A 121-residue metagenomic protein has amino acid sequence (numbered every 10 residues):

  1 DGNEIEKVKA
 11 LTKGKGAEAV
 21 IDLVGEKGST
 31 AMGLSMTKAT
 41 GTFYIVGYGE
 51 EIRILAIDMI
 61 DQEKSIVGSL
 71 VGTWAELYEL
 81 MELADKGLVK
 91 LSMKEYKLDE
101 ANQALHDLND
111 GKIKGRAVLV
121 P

Functional and structural regions predicted by a protein language model:
D1-E4, Y48-E51, L70-G72: Short, acidic/turn-prone active-site loops that include or flank metal/cofactor- and phosphate-binding residues
D1-M32: Adenosine-nucleotide cofactor-binding segment
G2, G14, K27, F43 (+3 more regions): Electropositive phosphate-/nucleotide-binding environments in soluble metabolic enzymes
K9, I21-G25, L34, Y44 (+3 more regions): Generic hydrophobic alpha-helical scaffold/packing signal
K9-G14, M59-I60, E82-L83, H106-N109: Short low-complexity, flexible loop/linker segments enriched in glycine and/or proline with clustered acidic
A31, S35, L77-P121: C-terminal hydrophobic helical "lid"/dimerization subdomain of Rossmann-like NAD(P)H-dependent oxidoreductases
T37-A39: Helix-to-beta-strand junctions that scaffold the AdoMet/dcAdoMet cofactor pocket in Class I SAM-dependent enzymes
T42-Y44, I54-K94: Rossmann-fold dehydrogenase core element
